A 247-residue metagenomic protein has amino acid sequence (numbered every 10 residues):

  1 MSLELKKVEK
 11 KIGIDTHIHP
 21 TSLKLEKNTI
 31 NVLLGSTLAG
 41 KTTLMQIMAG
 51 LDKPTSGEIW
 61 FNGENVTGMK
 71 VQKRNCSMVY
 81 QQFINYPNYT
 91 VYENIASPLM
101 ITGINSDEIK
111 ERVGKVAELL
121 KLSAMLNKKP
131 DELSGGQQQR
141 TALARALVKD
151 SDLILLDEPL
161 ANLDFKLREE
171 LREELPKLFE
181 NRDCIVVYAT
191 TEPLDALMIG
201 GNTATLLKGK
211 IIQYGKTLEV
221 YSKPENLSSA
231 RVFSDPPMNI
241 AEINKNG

Functional and structural regions predicted by a protein language model:
L5-V8, T16-E26, G57: Conserved beta-strand
V32, T67-K70, C76-I84: ABC nucleotide-binding domain signature
L34-S36: The feature captures the beta-strand-to-loop junction immediately N-terminal to the Walker
T42-M45, T141: ABC ATPase nucleotide-binding domain helices that frame the ATP-binding cleft
A49: Helix-to-loop junction immediately C-terminal to a conserved catalytic motif
K53-E58, K208: Conserved coupling/switch loops of ABC nucleotide-binding domains, chiefly the family-specific signature
G57-N65: Conserved ABC transporter NBD signature motif
N75-S77, T90-S228: ABC ATPase nucleotide-binding domains
